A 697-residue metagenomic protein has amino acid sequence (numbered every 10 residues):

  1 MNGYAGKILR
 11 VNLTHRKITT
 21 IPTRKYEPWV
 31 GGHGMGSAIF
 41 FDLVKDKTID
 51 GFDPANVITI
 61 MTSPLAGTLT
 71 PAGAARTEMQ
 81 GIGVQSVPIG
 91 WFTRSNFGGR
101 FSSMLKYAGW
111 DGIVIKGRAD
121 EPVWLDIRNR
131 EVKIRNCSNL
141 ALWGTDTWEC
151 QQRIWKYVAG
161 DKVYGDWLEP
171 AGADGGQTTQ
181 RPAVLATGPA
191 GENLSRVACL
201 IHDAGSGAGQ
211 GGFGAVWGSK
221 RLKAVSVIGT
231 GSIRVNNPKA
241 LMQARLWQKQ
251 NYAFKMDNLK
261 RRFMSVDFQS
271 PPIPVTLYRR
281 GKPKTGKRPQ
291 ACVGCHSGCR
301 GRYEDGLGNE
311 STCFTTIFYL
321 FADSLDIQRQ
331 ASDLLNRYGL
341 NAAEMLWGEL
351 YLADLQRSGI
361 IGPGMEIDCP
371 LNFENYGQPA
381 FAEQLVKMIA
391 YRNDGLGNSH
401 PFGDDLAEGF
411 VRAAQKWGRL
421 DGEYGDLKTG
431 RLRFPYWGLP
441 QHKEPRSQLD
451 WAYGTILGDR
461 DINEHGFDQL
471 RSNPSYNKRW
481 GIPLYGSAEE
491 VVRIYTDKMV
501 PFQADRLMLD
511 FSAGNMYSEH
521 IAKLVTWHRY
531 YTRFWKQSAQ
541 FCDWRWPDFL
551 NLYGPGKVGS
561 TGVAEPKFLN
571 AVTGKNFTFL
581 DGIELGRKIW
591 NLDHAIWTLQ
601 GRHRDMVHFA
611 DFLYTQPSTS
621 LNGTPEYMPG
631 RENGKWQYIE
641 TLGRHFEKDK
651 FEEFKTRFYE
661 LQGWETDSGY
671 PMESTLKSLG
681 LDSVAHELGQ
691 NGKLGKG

Functional and structural regions predicted by a protein language model:
M1-V275, Y659: Conserved N-terminal structural segment that caps and organizes enzyme catalytic cores in eukaryotes
N12, D53, A74-I82, P170-G211 (+1 more regions): Extended C-terminal regions of large enzymes
